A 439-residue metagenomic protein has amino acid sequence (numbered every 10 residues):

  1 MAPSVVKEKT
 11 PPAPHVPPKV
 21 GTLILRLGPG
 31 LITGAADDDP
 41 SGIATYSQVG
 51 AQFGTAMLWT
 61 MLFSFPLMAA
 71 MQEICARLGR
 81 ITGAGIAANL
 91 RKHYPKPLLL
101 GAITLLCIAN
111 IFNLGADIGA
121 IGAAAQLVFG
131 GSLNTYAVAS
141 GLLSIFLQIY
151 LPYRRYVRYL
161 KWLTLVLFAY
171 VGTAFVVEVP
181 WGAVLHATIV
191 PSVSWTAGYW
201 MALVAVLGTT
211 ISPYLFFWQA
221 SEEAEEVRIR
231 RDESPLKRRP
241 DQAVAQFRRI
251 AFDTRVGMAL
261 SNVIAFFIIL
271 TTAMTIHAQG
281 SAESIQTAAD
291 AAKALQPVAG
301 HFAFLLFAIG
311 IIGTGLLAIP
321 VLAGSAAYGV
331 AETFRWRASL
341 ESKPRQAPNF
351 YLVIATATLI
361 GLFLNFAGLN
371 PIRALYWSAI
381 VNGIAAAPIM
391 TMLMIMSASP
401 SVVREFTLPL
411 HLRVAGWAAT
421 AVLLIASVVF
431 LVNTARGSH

Functional and structural regions predicted by a protein language model:
M1-S41, P97, E226, R230 (+2 more regions): Membrane-interface "cap" regions at the ends of multi-pass membrane proteins
V6-P11, T45-Q48, E73-L98, A123-A125 (+5 more regions): Flexible loop linkers connecting adjacent transmembrane helices in multi-pass alpha-helical membrane transporters
T33, T60-H93, G101-F112: Juxtamembrane transmembrane-helix boundary signature
L67-I81, S221-I229, D241, A259-D290: Extracellular/periplasmic helix-exit of transmembrane alpha-helices
R77, I81, L99-G130, A137-L142 (+3 more regions): Hydrophobic transmembrane alpha-helices that form the core helical bundles of multi-pass secondary transporters
K96-L99, N134-A137, F302, L306 (+2 more regions): Loop-to-transmembrane helix boundary motifs in multi-pass membrane proteins
I103-T104, V128-Y150, V166-F175, P348-I360 (+1 more regions): Transmembrane alpha-helical segments of multi-pass small-molecule transport proteins
L165-S192, W200-L203, G208-E225, M392-S401 (+1 more regions): Hydrophobic alpha-helical segments and their helix-loop junctions in multi-pass secondary transporters
